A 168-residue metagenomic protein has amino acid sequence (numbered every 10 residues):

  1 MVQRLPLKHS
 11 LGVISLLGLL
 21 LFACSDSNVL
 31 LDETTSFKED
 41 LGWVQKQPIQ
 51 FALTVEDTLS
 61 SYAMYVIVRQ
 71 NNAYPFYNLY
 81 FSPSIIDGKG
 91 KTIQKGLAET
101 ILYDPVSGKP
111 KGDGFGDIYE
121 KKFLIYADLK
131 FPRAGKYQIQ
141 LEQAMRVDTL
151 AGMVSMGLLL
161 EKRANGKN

Functional and structural regions predicted by a protein language model:
V2-I14: Bacterial N-terminal signal peptides that target proteins for export
L20-A23: C-terminal motif of bacterial Sec signal peptides marking the signal peptidase cleavage site
S25-N28: Bacterial signal peptide processing site
Q47-P48, A98-Y103, P110-I125: A beta-strand/beta-hairpin structural motif
L59-Y62, F123-Q143: Short tyrosine-centred short linear motifs in exposed loops/low-complexity segments
V66-Y74, M145: Short amphipathic, basic-aromatic surface patches that mediate peripheral association with negatively charged
P75-F81, G152-S155: Short coil-to-beta strand junction motifs in C2/discoidin
P132-D148, G152-K162: Internal, hydrophobic beta-strand segments that form the core of beta-sheet-rich folds
